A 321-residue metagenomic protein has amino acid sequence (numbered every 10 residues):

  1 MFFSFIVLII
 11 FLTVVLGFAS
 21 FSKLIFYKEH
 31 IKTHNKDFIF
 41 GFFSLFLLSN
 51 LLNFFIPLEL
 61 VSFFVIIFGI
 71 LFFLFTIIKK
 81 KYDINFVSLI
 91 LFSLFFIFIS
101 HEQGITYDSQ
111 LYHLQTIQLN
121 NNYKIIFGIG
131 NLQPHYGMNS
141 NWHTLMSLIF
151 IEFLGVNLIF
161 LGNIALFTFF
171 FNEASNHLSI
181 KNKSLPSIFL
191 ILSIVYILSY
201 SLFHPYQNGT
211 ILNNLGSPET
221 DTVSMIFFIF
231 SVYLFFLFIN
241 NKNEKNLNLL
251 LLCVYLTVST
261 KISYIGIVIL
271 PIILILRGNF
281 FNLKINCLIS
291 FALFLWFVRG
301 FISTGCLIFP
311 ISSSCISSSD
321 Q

Functional and structural regions predicted by a protein language model:
M1-K80: Membrane-embedded, hydrophobic transmembrane alpha-helices
L48-N53, N246-I262, I267-I273, F291-F294 (+1 more regions): Membrane-interface alpha helices of multi-pass inner-membrane proteins
F55, E102, E152, P218-E219 (+3 more regions): Transmembrane helix irregularities
I70-Y82, I267-S290: Perimembrane helix-loop-helix junctions
I97-L192, N213-S217: Active-site lumenal/periplasmic loops and adjacent helix-entry segments of GT-C-fold, multi-pass membrane
H101-G104, L145, K284-Q321: Membrane-lumen/periplasm interface segments of specific transmembrane helices in polyprenyl phosphate-linked
S184-I226, L234: Aromatic- and kink-enriched transmembrane "portal" helix at the membrane-lumen/periplasm boundary that abuts
V223, F228-L247: Membrane-interface transmembrane helices that cradle and orient dolichyl/undecaprenyl
